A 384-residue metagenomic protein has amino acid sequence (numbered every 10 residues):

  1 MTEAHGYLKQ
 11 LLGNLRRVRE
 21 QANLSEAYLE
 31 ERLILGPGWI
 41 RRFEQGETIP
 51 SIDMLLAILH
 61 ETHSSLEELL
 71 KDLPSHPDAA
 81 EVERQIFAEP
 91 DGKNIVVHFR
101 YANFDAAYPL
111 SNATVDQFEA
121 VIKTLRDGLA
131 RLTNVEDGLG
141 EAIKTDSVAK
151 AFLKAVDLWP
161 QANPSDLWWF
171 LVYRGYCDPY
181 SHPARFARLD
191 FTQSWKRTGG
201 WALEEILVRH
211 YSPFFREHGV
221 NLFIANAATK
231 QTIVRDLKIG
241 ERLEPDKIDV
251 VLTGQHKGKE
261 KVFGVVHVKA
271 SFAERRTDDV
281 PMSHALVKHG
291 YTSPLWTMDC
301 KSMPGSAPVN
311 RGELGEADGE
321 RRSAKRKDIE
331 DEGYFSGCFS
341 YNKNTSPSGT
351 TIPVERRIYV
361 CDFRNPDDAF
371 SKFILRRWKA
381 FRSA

Functional and structural regions predicted by a protein language model:
M1-Q21: A short, Lys/Arg-rich alpha-helix, primarily the initiator
T2-H5, L70-P90: Short, charged recognition helix plus adjacent turn of helix-turn-helix-like nucleic-acid-binding domains
R17, E81-D127, R131, T292 (+1 more regions): C-terminal tail/extension regions appended to the core domain(s) of diverse proteins
A22-R42: Short alpha-helical DNA-recognition segment
D53-E68: DNA major-groove recognition helix of helix-turn-helix/homeodomain DNA-binding modules
A102-G219: Interdomain/boundary linker segments immediately adjacent to catalytic/signaling cores
A225-H256: Active-site metal-binding core of divalent-cation-utilizing nuclease and nuclease-like domains
V250-L252, V262-A270, D279: Conserved catalytic cores of phosphodiester-cleaving nucleases, focusing on short active-site segments
